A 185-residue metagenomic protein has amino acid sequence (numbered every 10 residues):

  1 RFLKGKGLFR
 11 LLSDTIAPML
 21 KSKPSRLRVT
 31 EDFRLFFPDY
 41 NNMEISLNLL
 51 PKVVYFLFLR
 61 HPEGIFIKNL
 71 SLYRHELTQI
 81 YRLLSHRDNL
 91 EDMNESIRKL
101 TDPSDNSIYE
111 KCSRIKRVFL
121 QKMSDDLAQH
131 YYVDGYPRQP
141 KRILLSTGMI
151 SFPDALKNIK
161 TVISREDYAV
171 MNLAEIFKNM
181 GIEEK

Functional and structural regions predicted by a protein language model:
L3-F56, H61, N158: Short boundary/linker motifs that mark transitions into or out of structured domains
S13-P24, V29, Y109-Y168: DNA-binding patch around the recognition helix
T15-M19, L84-E91, D126, M180 (+1 more regions): Short, flexible helical or helix-coil boundary motifs
F37-N41, E95-T101: Short interface patches used for recognition in eukaryotic signaling and trafficking proteins
M43-E95, I115: Short amphipathic alpha-helical recognition elements used for nucleic-acid or partner binding across transcription
L47-V54, T101-K122: DNA-recognition element of transcription regulators
I65-E76, E91-I97, Y109-E110, Q121-Y136 (+1 more regions): Short glycine-rich, low-complexity/disordered patches
I159-K185: Polybasic (Lys/Arg-rich)
